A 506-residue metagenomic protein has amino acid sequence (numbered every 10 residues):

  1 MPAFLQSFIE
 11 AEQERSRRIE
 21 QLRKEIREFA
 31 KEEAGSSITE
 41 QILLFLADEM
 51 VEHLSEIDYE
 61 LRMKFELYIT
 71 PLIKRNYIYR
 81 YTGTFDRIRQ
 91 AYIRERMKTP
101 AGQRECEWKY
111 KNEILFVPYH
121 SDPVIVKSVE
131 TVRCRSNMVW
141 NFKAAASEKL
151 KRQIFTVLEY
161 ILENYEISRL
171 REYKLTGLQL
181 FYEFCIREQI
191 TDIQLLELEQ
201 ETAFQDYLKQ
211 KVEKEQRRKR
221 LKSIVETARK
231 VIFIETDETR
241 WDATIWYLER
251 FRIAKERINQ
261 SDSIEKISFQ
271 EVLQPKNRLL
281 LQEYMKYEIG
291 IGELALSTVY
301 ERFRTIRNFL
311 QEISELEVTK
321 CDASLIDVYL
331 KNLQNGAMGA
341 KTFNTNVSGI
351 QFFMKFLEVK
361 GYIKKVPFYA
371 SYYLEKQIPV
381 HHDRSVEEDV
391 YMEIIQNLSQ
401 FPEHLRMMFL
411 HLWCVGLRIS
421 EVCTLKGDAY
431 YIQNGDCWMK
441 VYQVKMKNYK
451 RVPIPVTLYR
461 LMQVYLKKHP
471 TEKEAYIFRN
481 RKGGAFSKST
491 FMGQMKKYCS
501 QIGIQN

Functional and structural regions predicted by a protein language model:
S7-F8, E20-S128, S136-M138, F155-R250 (+2 more regions): N-terminal core-binding DNA-recognition domain of tyrosine recombinases/integrases
H120-E130, R135-M138, F142, E249-V272 (+4 more regions): Flexible interdomain linker/hinge and immediately adjacent N-terminus of the catalytic tyrosine-recombinase domain
K320-C321, R384-V386, L398-P402, P453 (+3 more regions): Short helix-capping and inter-helix turn/linker motifs at the boundaries of alpha-helical repeat units
G361, L412-Q433: Short, charged phosphate-coordinating catalytic segments
V380, D389-I419: Basic, Lys/Arg- and aromatic-enriched nucleic-acid-binding interface segment
L425-R460: Conserved tyrosine-mediated DNA breakage-rejoining catalytic core shared by Y-recombinases
Y459-G493: Major-groove DNA-contacting interfaces characterized by cationic-aromatic clusters
M492-N506: Short, basic (Lys/Arg/His-rich) helix/loop patches that form interaction surfaces in the mid-to-C-terminal regions
